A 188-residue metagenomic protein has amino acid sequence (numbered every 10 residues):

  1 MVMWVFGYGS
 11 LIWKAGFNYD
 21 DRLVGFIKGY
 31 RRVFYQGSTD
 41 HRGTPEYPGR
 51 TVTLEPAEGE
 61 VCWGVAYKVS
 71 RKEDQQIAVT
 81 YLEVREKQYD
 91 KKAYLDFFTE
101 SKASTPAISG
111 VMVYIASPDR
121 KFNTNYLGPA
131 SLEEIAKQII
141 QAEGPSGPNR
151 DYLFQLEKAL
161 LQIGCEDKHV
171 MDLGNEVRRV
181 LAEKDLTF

Functional and structural regions predicted by a protein language model:
M1-F188: A glycine-rich, hydrophobic/aromatic-adjacent loop/helix-cap motif
